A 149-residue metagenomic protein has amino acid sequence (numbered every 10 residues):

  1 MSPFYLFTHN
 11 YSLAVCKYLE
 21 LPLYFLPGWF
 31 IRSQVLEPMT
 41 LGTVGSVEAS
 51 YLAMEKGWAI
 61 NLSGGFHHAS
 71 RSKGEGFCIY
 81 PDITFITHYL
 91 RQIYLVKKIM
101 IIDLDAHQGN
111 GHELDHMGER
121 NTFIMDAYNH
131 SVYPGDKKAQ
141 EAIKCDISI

Functional and structural regions predicted by a protein language model:
M1-I86, K97, S148: Metal-dependent C-N hydrolase catalytic cores
V47, Y51, L62-I149: Conserved alpha-helical scaffold segments that buttress catalytic/binding sites
